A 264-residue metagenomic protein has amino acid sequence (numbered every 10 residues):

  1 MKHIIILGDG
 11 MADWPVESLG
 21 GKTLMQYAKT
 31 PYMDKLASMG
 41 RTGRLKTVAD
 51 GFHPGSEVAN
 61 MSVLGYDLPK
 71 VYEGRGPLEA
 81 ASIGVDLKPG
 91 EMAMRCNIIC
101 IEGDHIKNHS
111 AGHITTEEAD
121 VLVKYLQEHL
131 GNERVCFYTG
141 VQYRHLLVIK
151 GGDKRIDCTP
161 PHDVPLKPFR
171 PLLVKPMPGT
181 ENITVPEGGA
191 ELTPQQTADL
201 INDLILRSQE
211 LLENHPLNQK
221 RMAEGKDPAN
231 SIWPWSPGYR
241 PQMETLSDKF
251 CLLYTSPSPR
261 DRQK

Functional and structural regions predicted by a protein language model:
K2-W14, L36, R221, A229-W233: Beta-strand elements within well-structured catalytic alpha/beta cores of enzymes that handle phosphate/sulfate esters
A12-R134, Q142, L146-V148: Active-site nucleophile/metal-coordination loop of metallo-enzymes that catalyze phosphate/sulfate and related
K22, D248-L252: Glycine-rich tight-turn/loop motif centered on a GG-T
H113-S231, P237: Glycine-rich, mobile lid/loop segments that gate access to catalytic sites or pores
P237-L246: Core nucleotide-handling region used for phosphoryl-transfer chemistry
Y254-D261: Conserved small/polar residues in nucleotide/adenosyl-binding loops
